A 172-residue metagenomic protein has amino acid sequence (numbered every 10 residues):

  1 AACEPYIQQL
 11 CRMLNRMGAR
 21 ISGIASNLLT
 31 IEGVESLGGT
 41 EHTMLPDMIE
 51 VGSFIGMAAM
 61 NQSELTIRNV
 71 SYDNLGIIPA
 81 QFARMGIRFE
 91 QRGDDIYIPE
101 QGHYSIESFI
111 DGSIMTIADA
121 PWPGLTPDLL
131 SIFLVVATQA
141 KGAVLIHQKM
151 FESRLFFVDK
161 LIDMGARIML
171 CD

Functional and structural regions predicted by a protein language model:
A1-D172: Short, structured segments at the rim of ligand-binding sites
